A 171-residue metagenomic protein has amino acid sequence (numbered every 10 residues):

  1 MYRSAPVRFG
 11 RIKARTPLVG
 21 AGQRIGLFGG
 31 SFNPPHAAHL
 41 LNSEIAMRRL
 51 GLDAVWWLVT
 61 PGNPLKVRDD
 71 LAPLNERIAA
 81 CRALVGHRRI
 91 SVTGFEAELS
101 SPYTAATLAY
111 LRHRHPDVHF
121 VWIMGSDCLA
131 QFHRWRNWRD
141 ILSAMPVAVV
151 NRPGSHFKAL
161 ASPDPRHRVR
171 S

Functional and structural regions predicted by a protein language model:
M1-S171: Nucleotidyltransferase catalytic core that binds NTPs
